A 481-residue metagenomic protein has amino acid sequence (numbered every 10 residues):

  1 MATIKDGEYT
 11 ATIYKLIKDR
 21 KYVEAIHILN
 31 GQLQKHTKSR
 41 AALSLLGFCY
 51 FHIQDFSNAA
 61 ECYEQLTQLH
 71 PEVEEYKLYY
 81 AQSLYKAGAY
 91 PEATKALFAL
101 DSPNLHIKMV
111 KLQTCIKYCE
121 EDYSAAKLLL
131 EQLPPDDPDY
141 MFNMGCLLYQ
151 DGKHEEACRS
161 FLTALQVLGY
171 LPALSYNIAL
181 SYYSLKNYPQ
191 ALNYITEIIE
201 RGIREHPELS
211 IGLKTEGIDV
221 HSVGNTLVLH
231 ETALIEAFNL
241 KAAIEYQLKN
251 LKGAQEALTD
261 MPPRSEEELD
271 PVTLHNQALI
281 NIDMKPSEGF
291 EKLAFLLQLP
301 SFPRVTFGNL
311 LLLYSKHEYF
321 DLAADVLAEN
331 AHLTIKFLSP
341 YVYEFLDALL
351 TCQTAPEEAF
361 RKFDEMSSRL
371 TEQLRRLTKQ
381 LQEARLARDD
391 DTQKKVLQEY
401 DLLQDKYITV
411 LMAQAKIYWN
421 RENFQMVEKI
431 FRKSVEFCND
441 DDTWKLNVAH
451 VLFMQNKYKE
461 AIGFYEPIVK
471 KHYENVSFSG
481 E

Functional and structural regions predicted by a protein language model:
K5-K35, L45-F48, H52-D55, L112 (+4 more regions): Alpha-helical segment of the N-proximal tetratricopeptide repeat
Y14, F48, Q82, C115 (+8 more regions): Residue-level recognition of tetratricopeptide repeat
I17, F51, Y85, Y118 (+8 more regions): Position-specific recognition of the canonical hydrophobic site in helix A of tetratricopeptide repeat
R20, Q54, G88, E121 (+8 more regions): Residue-level detector of the short coil/turn that links helix A to helix B within each tetratricopeptide repeat
N30-H36, E64-P71, F98-L105, L130-D137 (+10 more regions): Solenoid-like repeat scaffolds
A42, Y76, M109-V110, Y140 (+10 more regions): TPR alpha-solenoid repeat register
L45, Y79-Y80, L112, N143 (+8 more regions): Canonical tetratricopeptide repeat
